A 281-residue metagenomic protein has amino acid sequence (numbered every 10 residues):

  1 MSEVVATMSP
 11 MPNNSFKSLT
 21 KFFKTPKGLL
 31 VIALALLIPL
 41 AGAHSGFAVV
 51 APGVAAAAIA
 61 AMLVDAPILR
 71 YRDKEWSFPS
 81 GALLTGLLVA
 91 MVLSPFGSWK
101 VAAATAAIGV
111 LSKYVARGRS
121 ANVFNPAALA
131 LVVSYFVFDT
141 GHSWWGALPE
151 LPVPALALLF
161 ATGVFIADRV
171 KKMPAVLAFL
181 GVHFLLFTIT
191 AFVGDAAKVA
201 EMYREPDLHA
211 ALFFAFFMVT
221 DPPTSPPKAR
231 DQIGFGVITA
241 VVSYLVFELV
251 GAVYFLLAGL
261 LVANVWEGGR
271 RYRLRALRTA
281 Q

Functional and structural regions predicted by a protein language model:
E3-L69: N-terminal signal-anchor module of multipass membrane proteins
P12-I32, F187-Q281: C-terminal transmembrane helix-loop-helix hairpin of multi-pass membrane proteins
N13-S18, M62-K74, I108-N122, F160-K172 (+3 more regions): C-terminal ends of transmembrane helices
A33-L40, A61-L63, A82-A90, A106-L111 (+4 more regions): Hydrophobic, membrane-inserted alpha-helices
S45-A60, V92-T105, G141-L156, V199-L212: Structural signature of hydrophobic alpha-helical transmembrane segments
K74-P149: Membrane-interface helix-loop-helix junctions at boundaries between adjacent transmembrane segments
A127-L131, A175-L185, D231-A240: Central hydrophobic cores of alpha-helical transmembrane segments in multi-pass integral membrane proteins
F138-T190, A196-A197: Internal active-site segments that recognize and position negatively charged phosphoryl groups and nucleotide moieties
